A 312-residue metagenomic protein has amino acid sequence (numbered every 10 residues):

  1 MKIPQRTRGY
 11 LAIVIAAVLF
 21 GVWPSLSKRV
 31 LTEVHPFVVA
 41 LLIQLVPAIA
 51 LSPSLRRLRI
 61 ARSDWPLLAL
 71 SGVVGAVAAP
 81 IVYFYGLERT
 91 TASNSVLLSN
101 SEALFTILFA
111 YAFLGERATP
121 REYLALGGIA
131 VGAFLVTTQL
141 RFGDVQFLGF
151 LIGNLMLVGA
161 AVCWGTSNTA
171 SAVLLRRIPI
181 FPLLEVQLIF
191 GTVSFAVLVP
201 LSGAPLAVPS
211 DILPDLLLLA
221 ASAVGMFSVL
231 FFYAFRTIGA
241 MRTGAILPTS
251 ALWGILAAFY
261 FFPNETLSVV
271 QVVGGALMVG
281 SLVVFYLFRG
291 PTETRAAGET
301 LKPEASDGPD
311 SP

Functional and structural regions predicted by a protein language model:
M1-V38, I43, D144-V173, L256 (+1 more regions): Glycine-/small-residue-enriched transmembrane alpha-helix faces in small-molecule transporters and effluxers
Q5-G9, E33-F37, L41, I60-P66 (+3 more regions): Juxtamembrane helix-entry segments on the extracytoplasmic side of multipass membrane proteins
I13, D64-V73, A118-A130, I178-Q187 (+1 more regions): Cytoplasmic-side transmembrane-helix entry/capping segments in multi-pass membrane proteins
L19-L26, L55-S99, A133-L135, A220-I238: Specific transmembrane alpha-helical segments of multi-pass solute transporters/efflux pumps, especially DMT/EamA
V30, V39, G86, A112-L114 (+8 more regions): Hydrophobic/aromatic residues within transmembrane alpha-helices of multi-pass small-molecule transporters
T32-A78, F105, C163-S167, L184-G203 (+3 more regions): Transmembrane alpha-helices of multi-pass small-molecule transport proteins
V39-L42, P80, S95-S101, A170-T192 (+1 more regions): Helix-helix packing/entry segments at the starts of transmembrane helices
V46, L51, A69, F109 (+5 more regions): Hydrophobic transmembrane alpha-helices of multi-pass small-molecule transport proteins
